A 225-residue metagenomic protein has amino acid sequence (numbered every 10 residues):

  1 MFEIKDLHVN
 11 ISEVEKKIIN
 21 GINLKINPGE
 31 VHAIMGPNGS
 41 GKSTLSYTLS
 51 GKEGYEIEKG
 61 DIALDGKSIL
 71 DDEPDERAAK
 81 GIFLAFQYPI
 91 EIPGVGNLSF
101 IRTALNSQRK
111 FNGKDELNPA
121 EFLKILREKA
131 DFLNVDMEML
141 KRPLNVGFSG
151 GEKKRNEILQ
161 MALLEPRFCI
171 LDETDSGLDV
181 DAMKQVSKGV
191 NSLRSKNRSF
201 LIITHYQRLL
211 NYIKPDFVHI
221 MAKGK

Functional and structural regions predicted by a protein language model:
M1-I4, V9-G21, K25-P28, K52-I57 (+1 more regions): A short, flexible loop at the N-terminus of ABC-type nucleotide-binding domains that lies
H32, S43-Y55: Short, conserved post-Walker A segment of ABC-type ATPase nucleotide-binding domains
M35-P37: The feature captures the beta-strand-to-loop junction immediately N-terminal to the Walker
D61-R77, N145: ABC ATPase NBD Q-loop/coupling interface
I90-R167: ABC-family P-loop ATPase nucleotide-binding domains
I170-T174, D181: Walker B catalytic motif
M183-K196: Helical segment within the ABC ATPase nucleotide-binding domain
I213-K225: H-loop (His-switch) and adjacent beta-strand-loop-beta switch element of ABC-type ATPase nucleotide-binding domains
